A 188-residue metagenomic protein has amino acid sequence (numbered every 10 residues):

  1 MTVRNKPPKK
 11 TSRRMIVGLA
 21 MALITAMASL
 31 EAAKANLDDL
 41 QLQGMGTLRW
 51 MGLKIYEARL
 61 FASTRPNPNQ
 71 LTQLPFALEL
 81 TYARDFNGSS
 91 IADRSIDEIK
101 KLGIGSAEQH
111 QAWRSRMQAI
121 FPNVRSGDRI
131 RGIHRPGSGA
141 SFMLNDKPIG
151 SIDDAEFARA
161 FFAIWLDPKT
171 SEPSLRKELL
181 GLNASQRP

Functional and structural regions predicted by a protein language model:
M1-T11: N-terminal secretory signal peptides that target proteins for export/translocation
N5, R14-M15, P188: Positively charged, low-complexity intrinsically disordered regions
T11-V17, M21: N-terminal export leaders
A22-A32: Hydrophobic h-region of N-terminal signal peptides that target proteins for export in Gram-negative bacteria
L30-P188: Terminal leader/tail segments of proteins
